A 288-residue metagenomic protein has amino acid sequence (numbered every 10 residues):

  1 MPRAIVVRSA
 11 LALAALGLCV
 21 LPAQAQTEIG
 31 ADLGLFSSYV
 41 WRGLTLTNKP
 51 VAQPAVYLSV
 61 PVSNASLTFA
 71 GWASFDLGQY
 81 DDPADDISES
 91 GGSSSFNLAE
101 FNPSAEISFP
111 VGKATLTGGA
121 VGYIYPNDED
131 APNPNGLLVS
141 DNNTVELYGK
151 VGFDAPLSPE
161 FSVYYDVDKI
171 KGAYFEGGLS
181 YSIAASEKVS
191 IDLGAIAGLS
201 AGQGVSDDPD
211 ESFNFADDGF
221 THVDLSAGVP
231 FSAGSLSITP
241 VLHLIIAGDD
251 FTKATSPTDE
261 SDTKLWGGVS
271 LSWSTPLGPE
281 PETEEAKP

Functional and structural regions predicted by a protein language model:
M1-E28, P276-P288: Cleavable N-terminal export/targeting peptides
A25-E89: Short glycine/proline- and aromatic-enriched beta-strand/turn motifs that initiate or cap beta-hairpins
T27, N48-A52, N97-F101, D141-L147 (+3 more regions): Residues that define the transmembrane beta-barrel architecture of outer-membrane proteins
F36-S38, S74-D76, V121-Y125, D154 (+1 more regions): Short glycine-rich beta-strand segments
N48-A52, D86-E89, P134-L137, P209-F215 (+1 more regions): Flexible, surface-exposed loop regions and adjacent strand-edge segments of Gram-negative outer-membrane beta-barrel
V60-L67, A73-L77, F109, S158 (+1 more regions): Outer-membrane beta-barrel transmembrane domain signature
A65-V111, L116-D141, G248-T255: Surface-exposed loop and membrane-interface regions of Gram-negative outer-membrane beta-barrel proteins
P126-S182: Hydrophobic, well-structured mid-protein blocks that either form specific transmembrane helices
